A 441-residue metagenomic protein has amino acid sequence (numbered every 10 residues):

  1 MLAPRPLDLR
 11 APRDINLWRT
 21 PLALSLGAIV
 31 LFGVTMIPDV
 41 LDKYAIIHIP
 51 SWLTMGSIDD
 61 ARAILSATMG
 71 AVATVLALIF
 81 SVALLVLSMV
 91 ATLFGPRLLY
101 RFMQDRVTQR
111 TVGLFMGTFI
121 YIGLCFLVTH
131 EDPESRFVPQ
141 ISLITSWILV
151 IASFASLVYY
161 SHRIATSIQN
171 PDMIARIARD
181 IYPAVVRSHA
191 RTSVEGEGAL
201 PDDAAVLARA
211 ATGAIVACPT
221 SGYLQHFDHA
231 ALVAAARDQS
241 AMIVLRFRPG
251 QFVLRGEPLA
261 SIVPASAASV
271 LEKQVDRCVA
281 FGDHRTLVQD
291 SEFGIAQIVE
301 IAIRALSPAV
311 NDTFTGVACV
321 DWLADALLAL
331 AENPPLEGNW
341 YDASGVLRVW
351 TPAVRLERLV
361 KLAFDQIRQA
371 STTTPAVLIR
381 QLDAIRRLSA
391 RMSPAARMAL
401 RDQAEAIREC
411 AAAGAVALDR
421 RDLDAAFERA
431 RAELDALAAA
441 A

Functional and structural regions predicted by a protein language model:
M1-L41: Polybasic, low-complexity association/targeting segments
M1-P12, Y159-V244, R248-P249, E257-A265 (+1 more regions): Short basic (Lys/Arg) and small-residue
L7-L24, W52-G70, G95-F115, E134-S146 (+1 more regions): Membrane-interface segments at loop-to-transmembrane junctions
L24, A28-K43, G56-E131, F154-S161 (+1 more regions): Transmembrane alpha-helix detector for multi-pass membrane proteins
H48-I49: Interhelical loop segments of eukaryotic multi-pass membrane proteins
L76-T92, L99, C125-P139, S167-A184 (+1 more regions): Alpha-helical membrane-embedding segments and immediately adjacent membrane-interface amphipathic helices
I148-F154: Alpha-helical transmembrane segments and adjacent TM-loop junctions that form the membrane-embedded core of multi-pass
